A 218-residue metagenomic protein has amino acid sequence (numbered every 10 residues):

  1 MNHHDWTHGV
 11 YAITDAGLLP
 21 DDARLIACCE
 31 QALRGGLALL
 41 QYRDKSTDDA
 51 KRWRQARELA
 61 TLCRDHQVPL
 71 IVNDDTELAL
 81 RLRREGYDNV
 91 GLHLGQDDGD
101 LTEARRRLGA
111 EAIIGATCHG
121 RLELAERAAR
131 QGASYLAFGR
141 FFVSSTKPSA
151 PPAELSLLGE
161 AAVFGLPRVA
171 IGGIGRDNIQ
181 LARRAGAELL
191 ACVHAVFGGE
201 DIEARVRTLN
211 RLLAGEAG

Functional and structural regions predicted by a protein language model:
M1-D98, R106-S134, A150, E160-R168 (+2 more regions): Conserved N-terminal beta1-alpha1 strand-loop-helix module at the mouth
G17, F142-S144: A short, flexible beta-alpha/helix-coil linker loop
F138, S145-P148: Phosphate-binding beta-alpha-beta segment of Rossmann-like dinucleotide-binding domains, i.e., the NAD(P)
F141, I174-G175: Gly/Ser/Thr-rich beta-alpha loop segments that engage phosphate groups in nucleotides
E154: Short alpha-helical segments enriched in small residues
E188-L189: Internal alpha/beta core interface subdomains
